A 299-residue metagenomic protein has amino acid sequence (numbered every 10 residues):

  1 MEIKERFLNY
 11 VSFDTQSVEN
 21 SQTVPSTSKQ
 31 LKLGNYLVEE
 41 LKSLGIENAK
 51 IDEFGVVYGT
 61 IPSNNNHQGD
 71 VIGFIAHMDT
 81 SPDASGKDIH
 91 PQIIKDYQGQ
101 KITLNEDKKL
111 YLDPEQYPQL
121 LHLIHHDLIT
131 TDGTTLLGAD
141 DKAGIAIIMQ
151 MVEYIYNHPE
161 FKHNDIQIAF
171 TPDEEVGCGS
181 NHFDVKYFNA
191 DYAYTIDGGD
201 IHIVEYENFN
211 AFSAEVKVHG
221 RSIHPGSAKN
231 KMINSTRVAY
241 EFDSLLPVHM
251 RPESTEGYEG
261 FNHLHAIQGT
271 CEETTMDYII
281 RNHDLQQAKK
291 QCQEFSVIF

Functional and structural regions predicted by a protein language model:
E2-S28, I129-T130: N-terminal capping segment at the start of a domain
E19-N20, N48, E160-D165, V248-H263: Flexible, glycine/charged-enriched surface loops at secondary-structure junctions
Q22-G69, G73-I75, D79, I89-H90: A non-catalytic alpha/beta surface segment that caps or lines the substrate-entry region of metallo-dependent hydrolase
L37, I147-I155, A239-D243: Buried hydrophobic packing segments
Q68-D165: Active-site metal-coordination/substrate-binding segment of hydrolases, especially metallo-dependent peptidases
M78-D79, S296-F299: A common structural junction motif
H126-A139, D173-S296: Midchain, well-structured core segments that form catalytic/ion-binding scaffolds
